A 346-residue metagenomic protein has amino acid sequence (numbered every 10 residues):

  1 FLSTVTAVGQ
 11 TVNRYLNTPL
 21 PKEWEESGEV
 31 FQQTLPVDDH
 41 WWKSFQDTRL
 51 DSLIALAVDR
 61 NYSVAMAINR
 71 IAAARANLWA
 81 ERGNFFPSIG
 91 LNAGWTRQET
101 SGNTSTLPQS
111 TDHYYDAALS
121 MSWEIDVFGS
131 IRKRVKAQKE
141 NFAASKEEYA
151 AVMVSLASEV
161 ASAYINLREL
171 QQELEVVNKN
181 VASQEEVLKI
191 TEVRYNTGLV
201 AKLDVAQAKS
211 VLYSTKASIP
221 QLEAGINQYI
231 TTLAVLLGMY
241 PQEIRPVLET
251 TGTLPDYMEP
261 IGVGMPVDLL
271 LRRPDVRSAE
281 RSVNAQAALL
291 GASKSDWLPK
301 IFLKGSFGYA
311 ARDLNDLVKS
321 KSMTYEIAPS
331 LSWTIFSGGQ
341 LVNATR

Functional and structural regions predicted by a protein language model:
F1-L56, K139, E223-L271, D313: Terminal intrinsically disordered/low-complexity segments used for targeting and assembly
A65-M66, R82-G83, I125-M153, L203 (+5 more regions): Sec/SRP-type N-terminal targeting helices
A73, W95-S101, I125, L237 (+2 more regions): Transmembrane beta-strands of outer-membrane beta-barrel pores
G90-G94, F302-S306, S332: Transmembrane beta-strands of outer-membrane beta-barrel proteins
L107-H113, V318-M323: Replace "Gram-negative outer membrane beta-barrel proteins" with "bacterial and organellar outer membrane beta-barrel
Y115-M121, M265, Y325-P329: Hydrophobic, lipid-facing positions within transmembrane beta-strands of outer-membrane proteins
I131, E140, E147-M265: Periplasmic alpha-helical coiled-coil/stalk elements that build and connect Gram-negative outer-membrane
